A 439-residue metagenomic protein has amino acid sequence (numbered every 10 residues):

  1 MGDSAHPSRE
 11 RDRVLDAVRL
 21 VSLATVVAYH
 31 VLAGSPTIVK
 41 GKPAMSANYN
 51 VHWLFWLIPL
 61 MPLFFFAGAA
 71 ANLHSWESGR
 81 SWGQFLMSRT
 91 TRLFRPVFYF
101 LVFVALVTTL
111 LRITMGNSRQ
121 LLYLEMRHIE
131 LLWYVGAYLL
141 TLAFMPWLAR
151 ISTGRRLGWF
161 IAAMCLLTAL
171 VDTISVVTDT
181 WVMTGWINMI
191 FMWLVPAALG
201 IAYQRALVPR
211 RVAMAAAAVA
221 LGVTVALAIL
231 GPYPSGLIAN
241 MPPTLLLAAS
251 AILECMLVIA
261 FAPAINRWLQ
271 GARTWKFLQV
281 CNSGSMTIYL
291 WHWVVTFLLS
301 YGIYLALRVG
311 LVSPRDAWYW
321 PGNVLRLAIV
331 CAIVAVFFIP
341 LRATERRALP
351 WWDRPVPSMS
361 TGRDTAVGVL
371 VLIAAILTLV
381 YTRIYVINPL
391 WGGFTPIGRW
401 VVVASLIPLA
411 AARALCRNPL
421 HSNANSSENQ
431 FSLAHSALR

Functional and structural regions predicted by a protein language model:
G2-R439: Alpha-helical transmembrane segments and their immediate juxtamembrane cytosolic regions
